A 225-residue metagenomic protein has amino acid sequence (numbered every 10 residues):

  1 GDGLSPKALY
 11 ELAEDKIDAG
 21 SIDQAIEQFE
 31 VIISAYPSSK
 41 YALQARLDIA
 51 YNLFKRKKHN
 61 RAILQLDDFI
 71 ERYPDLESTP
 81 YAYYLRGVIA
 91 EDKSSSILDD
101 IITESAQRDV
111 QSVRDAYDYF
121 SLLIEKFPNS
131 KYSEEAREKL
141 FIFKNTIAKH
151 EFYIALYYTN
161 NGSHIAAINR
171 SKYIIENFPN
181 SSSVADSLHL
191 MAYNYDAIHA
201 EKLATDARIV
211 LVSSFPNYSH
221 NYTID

Functional and structural regions predicted by a protein language model:
G1-D225: Acidic, polar-rich low-complexity tracts and alpha-helical solenoid repeat scaffolds
